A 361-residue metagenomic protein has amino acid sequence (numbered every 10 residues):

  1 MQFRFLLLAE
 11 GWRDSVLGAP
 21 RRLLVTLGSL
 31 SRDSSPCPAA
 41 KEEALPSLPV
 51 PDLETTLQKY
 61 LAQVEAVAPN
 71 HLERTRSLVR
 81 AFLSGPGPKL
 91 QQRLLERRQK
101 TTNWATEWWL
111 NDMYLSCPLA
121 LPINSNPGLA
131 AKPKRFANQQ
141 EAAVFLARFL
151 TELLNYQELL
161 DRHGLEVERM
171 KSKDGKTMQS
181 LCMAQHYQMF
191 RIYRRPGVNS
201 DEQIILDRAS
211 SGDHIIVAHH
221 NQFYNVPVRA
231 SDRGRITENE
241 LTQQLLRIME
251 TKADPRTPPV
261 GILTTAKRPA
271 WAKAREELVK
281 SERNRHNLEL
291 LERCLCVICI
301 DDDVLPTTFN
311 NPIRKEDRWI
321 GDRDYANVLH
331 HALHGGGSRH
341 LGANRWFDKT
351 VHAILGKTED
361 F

Functional and structural regions predicted by a protein language model:
Q2-D348, L355-T358: Long, Pro/Ser/Thr-rich low-complexity/intrinsically disordered regulatory tracts in eukaryotic proteins
F361: Classical protein tyrosine phosphatase
